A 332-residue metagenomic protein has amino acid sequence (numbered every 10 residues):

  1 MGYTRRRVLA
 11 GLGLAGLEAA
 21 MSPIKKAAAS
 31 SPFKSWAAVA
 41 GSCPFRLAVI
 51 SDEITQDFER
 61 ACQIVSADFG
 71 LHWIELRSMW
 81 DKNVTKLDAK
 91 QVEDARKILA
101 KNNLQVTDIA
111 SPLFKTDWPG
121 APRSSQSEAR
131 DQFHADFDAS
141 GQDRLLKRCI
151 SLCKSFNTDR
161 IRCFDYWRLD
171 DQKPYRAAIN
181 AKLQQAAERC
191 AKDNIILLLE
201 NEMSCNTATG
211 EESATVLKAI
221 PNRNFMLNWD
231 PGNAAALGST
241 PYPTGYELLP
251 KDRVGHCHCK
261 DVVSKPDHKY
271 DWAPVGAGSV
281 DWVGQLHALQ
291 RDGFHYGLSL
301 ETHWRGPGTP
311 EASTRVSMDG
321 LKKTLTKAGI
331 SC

Functional and structural regions predicted by a protein language model:
G2-P23, A29-S51, T55-H72, A100-N103 (+2 more regions): Histidine-acidic metal/acid-base catalytic patches
G13-P23, A61-Q63, T116-L227, A312 (+1 more regions): Active-site acidic/histidine proton-transfer and metal-coordination neighborhood in alpha/beta enzyme cores
E75-L76, T107-S111, D159-D165, L197-E200 (+1 more regions): Short beta-strand segments at enzyme active-site cores
R77-D94, Y166-D171: Glycine-rich, proline-tolerant flexible connector loops at the mouths of alpha/beta enzymes
M79, F114, Y166, V262 (+1 more regions): Flexible loop residues that form catalytic and substrate-binding hotspots at small-molecule/glycan-binding clefts
W80-N83, D117-P119, L169-K173, A236-L237 (+2 more regions): A short acidic, helix-capping loop that chelates divalent metal ions and anchors anionic groups
L87-N103, D108: Aromatic-lined substrate-binding rim segments of carbohydrate-active enzymes
N103-P119: Glycine-rich, aromatic-flanked loop segments that form ligand/cofactor-binding clefts across common enzyme folds
